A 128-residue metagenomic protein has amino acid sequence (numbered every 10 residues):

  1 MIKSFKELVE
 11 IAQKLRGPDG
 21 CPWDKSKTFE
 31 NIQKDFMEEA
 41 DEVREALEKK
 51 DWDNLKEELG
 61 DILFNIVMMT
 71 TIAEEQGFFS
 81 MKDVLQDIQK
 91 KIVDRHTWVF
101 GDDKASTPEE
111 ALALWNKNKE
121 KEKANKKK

Functional and structural regions predicted by a protein language model:
M1-E58, F64-K128: Flexible "arm" and connector segments at domain edges
